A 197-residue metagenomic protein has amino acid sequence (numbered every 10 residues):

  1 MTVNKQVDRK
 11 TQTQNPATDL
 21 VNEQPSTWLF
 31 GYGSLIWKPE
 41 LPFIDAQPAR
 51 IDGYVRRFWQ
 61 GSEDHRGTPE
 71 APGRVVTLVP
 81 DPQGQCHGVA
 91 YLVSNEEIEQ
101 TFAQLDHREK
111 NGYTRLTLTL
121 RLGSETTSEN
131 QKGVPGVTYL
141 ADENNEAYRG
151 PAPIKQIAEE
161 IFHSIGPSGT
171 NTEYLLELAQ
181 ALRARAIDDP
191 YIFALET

Functional and structural regions predicted by a protein language model:
T2-T197: A glycine-rich, hydrophobic/aromatic-adjacent loop/helix-cap motif
